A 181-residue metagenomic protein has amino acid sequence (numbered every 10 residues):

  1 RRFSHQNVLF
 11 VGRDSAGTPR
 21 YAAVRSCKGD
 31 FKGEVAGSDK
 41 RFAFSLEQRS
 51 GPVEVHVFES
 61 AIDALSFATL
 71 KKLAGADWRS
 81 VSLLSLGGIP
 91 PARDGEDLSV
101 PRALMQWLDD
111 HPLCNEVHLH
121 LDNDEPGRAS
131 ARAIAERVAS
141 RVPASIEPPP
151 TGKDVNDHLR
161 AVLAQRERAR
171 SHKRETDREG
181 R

Functional and structural regions predicted by a protein language model:
R1-R49: Basic, glycine-enriched DNA-binding surface that flanks or lies within the catalytic cores of DNA
L9-F10, V55-F58: Short pre-functional
V35-A36, F58, G95-S99: Conserved phosphate-coordination/catalytic loops
G51-H56, E116-V117: Short active-site oxyanion
E59-S60, N123: Helix N-cap/beta->alpha junction signal
D63: Conserved Rossmann-like nucleotide-cofactor binding loop
T69-R181: TOPRIM fold recognition
